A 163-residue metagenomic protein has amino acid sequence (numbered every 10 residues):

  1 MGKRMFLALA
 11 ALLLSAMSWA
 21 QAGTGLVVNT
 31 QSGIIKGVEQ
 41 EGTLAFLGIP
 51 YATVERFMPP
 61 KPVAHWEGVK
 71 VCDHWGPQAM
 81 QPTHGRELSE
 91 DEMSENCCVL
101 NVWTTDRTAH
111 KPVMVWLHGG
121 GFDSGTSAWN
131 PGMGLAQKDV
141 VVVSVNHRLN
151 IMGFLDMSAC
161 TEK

Functional and structural regions predicted by a protein language model:
M1-L7: Bacterial N-terminal signal peptides that target proteins for export
A8-A16: Bacterial N-terminal signal peptides
Q21-K163: Non-catalytic accessory segments of hydrolases
